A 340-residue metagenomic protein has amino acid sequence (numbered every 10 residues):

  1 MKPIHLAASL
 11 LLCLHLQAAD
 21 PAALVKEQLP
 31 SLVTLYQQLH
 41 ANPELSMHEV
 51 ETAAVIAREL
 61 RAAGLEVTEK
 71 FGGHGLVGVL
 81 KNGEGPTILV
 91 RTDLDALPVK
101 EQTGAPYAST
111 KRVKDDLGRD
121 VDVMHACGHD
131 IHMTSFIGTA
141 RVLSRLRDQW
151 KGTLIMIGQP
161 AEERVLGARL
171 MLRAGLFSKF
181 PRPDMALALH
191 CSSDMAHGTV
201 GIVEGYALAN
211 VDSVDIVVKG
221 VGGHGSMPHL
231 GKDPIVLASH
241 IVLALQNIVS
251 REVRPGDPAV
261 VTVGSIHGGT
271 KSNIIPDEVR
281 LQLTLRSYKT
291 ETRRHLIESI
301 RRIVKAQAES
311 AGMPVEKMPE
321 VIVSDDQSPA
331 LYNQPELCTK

Functional and structural regions predicted by a protein language model:
K2-S9: Sec-dependent signal peptide recognition, specifically the positively charged N-region followed immediately by
S9-A18, Q28: Hydrophobic h-region of N-terminal signal peptides that target proteins for export in Gram-negative bacteria
A19-H125, D130, T134-G152: Acidic/His- and Gly-rich active-site-bordering loop/insert found across diverse amide/peptide-bond hydrolases
L29, Y36, L60, G64 (+5 more regions): Structural signal for hydrophobic packing residues in well-ordered secondary-structure cores of soluble enzyme domains
L39, M171, L283: Residue-level signal for inorganic ion chemistry
R112-M124, D130-I131, I137, V142-L143 (+2 more regions): Histidine/acidic-residue-rich, glycine-tolerant segments that coordinate divalent metal ions
V236-K340: Metal-dependent amide/peptide-bond hydrolase catalytic core, centered on the "pita-bread" metallohydrolase fold
